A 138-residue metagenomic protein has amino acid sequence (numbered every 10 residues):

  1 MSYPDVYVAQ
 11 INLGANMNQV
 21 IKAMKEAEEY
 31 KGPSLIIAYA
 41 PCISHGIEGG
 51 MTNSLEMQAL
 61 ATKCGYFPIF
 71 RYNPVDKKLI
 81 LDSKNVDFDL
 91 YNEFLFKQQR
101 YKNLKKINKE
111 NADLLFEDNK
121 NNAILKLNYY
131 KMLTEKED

Functional and structural regions predicted by a protein language model:
M1-Y91: Glycine-rich ThDP/TPP pyrophosphate-binding loop and its adjacent helix/strand module within ThDP-dependent enzymes
T52-D138: Conserved acidic/glycine
